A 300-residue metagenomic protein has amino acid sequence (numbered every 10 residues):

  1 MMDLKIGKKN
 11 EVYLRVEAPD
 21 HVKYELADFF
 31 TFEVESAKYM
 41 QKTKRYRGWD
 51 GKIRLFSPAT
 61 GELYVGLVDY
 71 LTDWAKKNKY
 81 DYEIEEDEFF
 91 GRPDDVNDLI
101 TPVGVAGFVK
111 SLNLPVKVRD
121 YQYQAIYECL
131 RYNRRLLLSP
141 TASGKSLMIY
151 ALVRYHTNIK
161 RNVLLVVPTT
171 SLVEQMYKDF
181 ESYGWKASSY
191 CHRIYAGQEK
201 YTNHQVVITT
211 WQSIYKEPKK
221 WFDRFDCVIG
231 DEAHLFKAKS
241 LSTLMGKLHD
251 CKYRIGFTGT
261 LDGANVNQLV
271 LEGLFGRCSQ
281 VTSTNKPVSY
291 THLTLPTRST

Functional and structural regions predicted by a protein language model:
M1-E85: N-terminal accessory nucleic-acid engagement/regulatory domains that precede and modulate ATP-driven motor cores
P93-R135: Conserved pre-motif I regulatory segment
Y132-L152: Walker A/P-loop
R161-F180: Conserved Walker A/P-loop ATP-binding site and its immediately adjacent core in helicase/helicase-like ATPase domains
W185-K216: Inter-Walker segment of RecA-like/P-loop motor cores
I208-D226, F236-S240: Conserved RecA-like ASCE ATPase "motif II neighborhood" in helicase/translocase motors
A238-V288: Post-DEXD/H (motif II) to motif III coupling segment of the RecA-like Helicase ATP-binding lobe
T291-T297: Conserved small/polar residues in nucleotide/adenosyl-binding loops
